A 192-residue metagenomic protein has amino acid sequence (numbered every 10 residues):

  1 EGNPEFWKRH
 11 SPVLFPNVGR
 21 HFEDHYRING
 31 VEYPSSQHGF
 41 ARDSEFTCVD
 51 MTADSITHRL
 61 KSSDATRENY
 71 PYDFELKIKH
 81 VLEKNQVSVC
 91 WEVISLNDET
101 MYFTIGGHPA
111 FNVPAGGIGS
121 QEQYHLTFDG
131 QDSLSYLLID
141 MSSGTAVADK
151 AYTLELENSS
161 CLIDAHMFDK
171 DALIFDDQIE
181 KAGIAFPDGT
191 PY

Functional and structural regions predicted by a protein language model:
E1-I28, E32-S36, I179-P191: Beta-strand-rich N-terminal accessory domains
R20, F40-R42, Y72-F74, S120 (+1 more regions): Residues that act as N-cap/strand-start positions at coil-to-secondary-structure junctions
H25, E32, S55, Q86-S88 (+2 more regions): Structural motif
V31-K84: Extended, loop-rich substrate-binding clefts of extracytoplasmic carbohydrate-active enzymes
I56-H58, L76-I78, V89, G107 (+2 more regions): Hydrophobic residues positioned within well-ordered beta-strands of beta-sheet architectures
H80, V87-S95: Short, well-ordered beta-strand segments enriched in hydrophobic/aromatic residues
E92-E122: Acidic (Asp/Glu-rich), glycine- and aromatic
A110-V113, G117-Y192: Active-site/ligand-binding surface loops and adjacent short beta/alpha elements that line catalytic pockets across
